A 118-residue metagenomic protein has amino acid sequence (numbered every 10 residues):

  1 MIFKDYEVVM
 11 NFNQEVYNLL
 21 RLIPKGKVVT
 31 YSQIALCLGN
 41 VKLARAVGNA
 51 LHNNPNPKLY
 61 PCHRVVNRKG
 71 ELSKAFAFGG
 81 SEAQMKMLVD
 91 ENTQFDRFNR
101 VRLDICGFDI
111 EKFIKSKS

Functional and structural regions predicted by a protein language model:
I2-S118: Nucleic acid-binding interface residues in structured DNA/RNA-binding domains, emphasizing the DNA-engaging scaffolds
